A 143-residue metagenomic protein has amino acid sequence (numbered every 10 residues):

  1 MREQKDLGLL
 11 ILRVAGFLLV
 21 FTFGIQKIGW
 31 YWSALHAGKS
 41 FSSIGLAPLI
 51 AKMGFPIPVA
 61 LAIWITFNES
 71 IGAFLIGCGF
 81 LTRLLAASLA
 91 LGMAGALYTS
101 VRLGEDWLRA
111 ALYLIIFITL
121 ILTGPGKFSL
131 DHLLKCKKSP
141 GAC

Functional and structural regions predicted by a protein language model:
M1-A37, A51, P56-F67, I71 (+1 more regions): Extended, low-polarity transmembrane helix blocks
G38-S43: Extracytoplasmic catalytic/substrate-binding loops of multi-pass membrane glycan-assembly enzymes
I44-I50: Cytosolic, membrane-interface loops and tails of multi-pass inner-membrane proteins
